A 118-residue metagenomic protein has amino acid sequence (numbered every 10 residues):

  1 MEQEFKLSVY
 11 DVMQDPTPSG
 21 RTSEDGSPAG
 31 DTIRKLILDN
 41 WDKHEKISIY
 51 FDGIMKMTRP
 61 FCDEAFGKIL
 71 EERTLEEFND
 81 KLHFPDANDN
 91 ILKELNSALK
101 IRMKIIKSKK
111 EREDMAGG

Functional and structural regions predicted by a protein language model:
M1-F5: Flexible, glycine-/charge-rich segments associated with ATP-binding catalytic modules
V9-I47, F51-K100: Amphipathic alpha-helical interaction surfaces in cytosolic regulatory modules
S97-K110: A polyampholytic, Gly/Pro-enriched intrinsically disordered region
R112-G118: Short acidic DE-rich linear segments
